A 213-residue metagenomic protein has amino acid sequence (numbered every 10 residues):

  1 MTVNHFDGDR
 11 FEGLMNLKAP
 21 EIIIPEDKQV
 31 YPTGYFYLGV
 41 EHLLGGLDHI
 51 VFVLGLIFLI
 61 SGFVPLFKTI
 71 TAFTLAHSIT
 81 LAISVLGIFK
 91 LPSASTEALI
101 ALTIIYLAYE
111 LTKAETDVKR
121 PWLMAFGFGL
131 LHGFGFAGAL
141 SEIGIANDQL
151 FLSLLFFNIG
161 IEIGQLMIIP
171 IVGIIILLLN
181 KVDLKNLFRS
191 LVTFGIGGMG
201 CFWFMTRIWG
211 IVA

Functional and structural regions predicted by a protein language model:
M1-L44: N-terminal soluble domains immediately following signal/targeting peptides that reside in extracytoplasmic
E41-V212: Hydrophobic alpha-helical transmembrane segments in multi-pass membrane proteins
